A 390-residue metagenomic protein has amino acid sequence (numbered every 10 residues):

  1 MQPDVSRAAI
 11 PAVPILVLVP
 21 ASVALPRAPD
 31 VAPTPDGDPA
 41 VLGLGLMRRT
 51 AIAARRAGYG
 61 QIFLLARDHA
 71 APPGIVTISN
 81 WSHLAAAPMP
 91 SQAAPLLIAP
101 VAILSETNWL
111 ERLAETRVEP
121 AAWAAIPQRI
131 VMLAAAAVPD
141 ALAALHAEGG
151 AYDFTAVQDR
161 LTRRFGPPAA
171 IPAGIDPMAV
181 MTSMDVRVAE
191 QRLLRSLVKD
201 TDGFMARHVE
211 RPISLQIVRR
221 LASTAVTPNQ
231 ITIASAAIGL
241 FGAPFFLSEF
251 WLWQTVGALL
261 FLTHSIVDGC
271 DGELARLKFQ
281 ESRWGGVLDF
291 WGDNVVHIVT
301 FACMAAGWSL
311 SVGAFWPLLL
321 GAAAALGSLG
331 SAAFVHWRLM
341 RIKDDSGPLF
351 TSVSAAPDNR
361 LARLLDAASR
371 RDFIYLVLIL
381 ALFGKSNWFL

Functional and structural regions predicted by a protein language model:
Q2-P73: N-terminal glycine-rich phosphate-binding loop and ensuing alpha1 helix
M47, A102, T227: Residue-level signal for inorganic ion chemistry
A70-L133: Conserved beta-loop-beta/alpha segment of the NTase-like Rossmann-fold superfamily that binds/positions NTPs
Q128-V218, F290-L390: A feature for the membrane-embedded catalytic helix bundles of lipid/isoprenoid biosynthetic enzymes
K199-F245: Conserved small-residue-rich
L215-S223, G272, R276, G286 (+1 more regions): Short amphipathic alpha-helical coupling elements at transmembrane boundaries
P228-W284: Membrane-embedded alpha-helical segments that form the functional core of polytopic membrane enzymes, especially those
